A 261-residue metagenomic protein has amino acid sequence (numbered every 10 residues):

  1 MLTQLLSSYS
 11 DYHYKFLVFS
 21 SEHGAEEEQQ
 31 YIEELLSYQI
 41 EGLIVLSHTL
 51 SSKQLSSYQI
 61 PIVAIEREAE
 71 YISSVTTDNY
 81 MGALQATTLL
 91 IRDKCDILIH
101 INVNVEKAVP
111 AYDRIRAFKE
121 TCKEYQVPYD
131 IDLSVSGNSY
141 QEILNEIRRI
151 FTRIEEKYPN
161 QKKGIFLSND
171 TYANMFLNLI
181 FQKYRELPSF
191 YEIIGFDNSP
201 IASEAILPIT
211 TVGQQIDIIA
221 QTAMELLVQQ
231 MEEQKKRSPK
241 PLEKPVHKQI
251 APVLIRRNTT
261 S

Functional and structural regions predicted by a protein language model:
M1-D11, G82, P110-P128, M175-L179 (+1 more regions): Short, solvent-exposed amphipathic alpha-helices that sit in or adjacent to ligand/effector-binding or catalytic
M1-T88: Alpha-helical recognition/docking segments in bacterial nutrient-uptake and carbohydrate-utilization systems
Y9-S20, K119-L144: Short beta-strand elements in bilobed, periplasmic/extracellular small-molecule ligand-binding domains
A25-Q39, I143-Q161: Short, well-structured alpha-helical segments in soluble
I32, Q39-L46, I99-N102, P159-N169 (+1 more regions): Periplasmic-binding protein-like
Y71, V75-H100, R116-E120, E142-T152 (+2 more regions): Hydrophobic alpha-helical segments within soluble ligand-binding/sensing domains
A86-D132, P239-T259: An alpha-beta-alpha
T152-G164, S168-S261: Flexible loop/turn connectors
